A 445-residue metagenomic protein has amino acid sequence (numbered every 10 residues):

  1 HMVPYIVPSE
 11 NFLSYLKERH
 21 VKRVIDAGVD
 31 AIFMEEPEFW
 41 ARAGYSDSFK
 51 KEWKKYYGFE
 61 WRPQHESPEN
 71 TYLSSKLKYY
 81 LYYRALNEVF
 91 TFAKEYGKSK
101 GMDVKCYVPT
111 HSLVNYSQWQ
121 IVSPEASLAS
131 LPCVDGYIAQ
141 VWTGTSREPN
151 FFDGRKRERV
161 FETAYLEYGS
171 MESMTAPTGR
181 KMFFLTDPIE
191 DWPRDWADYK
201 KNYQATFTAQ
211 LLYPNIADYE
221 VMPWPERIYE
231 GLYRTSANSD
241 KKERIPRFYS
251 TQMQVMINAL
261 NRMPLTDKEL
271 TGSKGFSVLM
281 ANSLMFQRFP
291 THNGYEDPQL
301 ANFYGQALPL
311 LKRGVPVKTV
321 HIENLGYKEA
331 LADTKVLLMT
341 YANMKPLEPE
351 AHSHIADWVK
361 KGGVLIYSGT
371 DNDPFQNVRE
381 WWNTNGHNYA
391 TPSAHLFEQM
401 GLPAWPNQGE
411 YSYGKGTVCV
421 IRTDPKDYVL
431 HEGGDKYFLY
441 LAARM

Functional and structural regions predicted by a protein language model:
H1, D30-A41, A93, G97-V108: Glycine-rich, aromatic-flanked loop segments that form ligand/cofactor-binding clefts across common enzyme folds
H1, E35-E66, I121, Y295-E296 (+1 more regions): Aromatic- and acidic-residue-enriched segments that line the glycan-binding/catalytic groove of carbohydrate-active
H1-A27, W53, F59-Y79, N87: Active-site-adjacent "subsite" loops/lids of carbohydrate-active enzymes
P4-W40, T251-R262, T266: An active-site-proximal structural segment forming one wall of the substrate-binding cleft that immediately precedes
F33, I138, K335-T340, I366 (+1 more regions): Structural motif
E35, S75, Y82-R84, K105-G305 (+3 more regions): Hydrophobic targeting/anchoring helices
Q306-A330: A short, well-structured beta->alpha microelement
K345-M445: A conserved amphipathic helix/loop scaffold that creates a polar/acidic microenvironment used either to coordinate
